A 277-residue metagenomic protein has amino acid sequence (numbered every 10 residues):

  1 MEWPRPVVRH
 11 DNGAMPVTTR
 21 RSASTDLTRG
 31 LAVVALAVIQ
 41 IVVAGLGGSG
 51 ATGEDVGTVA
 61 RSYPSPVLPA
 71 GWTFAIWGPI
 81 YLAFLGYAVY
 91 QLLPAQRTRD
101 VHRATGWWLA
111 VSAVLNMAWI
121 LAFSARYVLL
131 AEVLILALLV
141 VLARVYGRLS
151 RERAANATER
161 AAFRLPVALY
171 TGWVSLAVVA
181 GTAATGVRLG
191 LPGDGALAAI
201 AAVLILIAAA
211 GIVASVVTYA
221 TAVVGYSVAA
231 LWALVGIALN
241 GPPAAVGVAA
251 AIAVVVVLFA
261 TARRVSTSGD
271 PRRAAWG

Functional and structural regions predicted by a protein language model:
R20-V33, W77: N-terminal membrane topogenic signal
A35-V42, W108-L115, W119, I135-V145 (+1 more regions): Alpha-helical transmembrane segments of multi-pass integral membrane proteins
A37-E54: Alpha-helical transmembrane segments of multi-pass membrane proteins
R61-I76, A161-Y170, L191-L204: Short aromatic-rich membrane-water interface segments that cap or initiate transmembrane helices in multi-pass membrane
L93, G147-A154, T261-A275: Membrane-interface capping segments at transmembrane-helix boundaries
R99-L109, A222-Y226: Membrane-interfacial loop-to-transmembrane alpha-helix junctions, especially the N-terminal start
A118-E132, L189-A196, T218-A220, G241-A244: Membrane-interface helix caps and helix-loop-helix hairpins in membrane proteins
V224-V235: Central hydrophobic cores of alpha-helical transmembrane segments in multi-pass integral membrane proteins
